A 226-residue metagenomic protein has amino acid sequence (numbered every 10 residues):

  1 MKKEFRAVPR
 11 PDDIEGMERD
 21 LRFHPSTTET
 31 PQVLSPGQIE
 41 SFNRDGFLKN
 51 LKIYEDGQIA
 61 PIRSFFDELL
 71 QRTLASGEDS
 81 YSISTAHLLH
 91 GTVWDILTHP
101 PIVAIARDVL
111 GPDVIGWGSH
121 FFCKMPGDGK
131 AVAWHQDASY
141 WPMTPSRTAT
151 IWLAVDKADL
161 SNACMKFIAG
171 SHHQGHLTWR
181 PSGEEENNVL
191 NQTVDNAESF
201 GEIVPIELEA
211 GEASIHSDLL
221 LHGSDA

Functional and structural regions predicted by a protein language model:
M1-D45, N50-M143, W179-R180: Non-heme Fe(II)-dependent double-stranded beta-helix
L21-R22, L160-D225: Double-stranded beta-helix
L51-K52, G118, L153, A169 (+1 more regions): Pocket-edge structural micro-motifs
D67, T73, D156, N187-L190: Juxtamembrane helix-loop transition sites at the ends of transmembrane segments in multi-pass membrane proteins
P112, A138, L153-C164, G170-H172: Active-site region of the double-stranded beta-helix
S119, A149, A163: Change "...and in nucleic-acid phosphodiester-cleaving endonucleases..." to "...and in nucleic-acid processing enzymes
H135, P142-L160, E207-A210, I215: Short, conserved beta-strand element in jelly-roll/cupin
D137-S139, D156, L221-D225: Short beta-turn/strand-loop junction motif enriched in small, turn-promoting residues
